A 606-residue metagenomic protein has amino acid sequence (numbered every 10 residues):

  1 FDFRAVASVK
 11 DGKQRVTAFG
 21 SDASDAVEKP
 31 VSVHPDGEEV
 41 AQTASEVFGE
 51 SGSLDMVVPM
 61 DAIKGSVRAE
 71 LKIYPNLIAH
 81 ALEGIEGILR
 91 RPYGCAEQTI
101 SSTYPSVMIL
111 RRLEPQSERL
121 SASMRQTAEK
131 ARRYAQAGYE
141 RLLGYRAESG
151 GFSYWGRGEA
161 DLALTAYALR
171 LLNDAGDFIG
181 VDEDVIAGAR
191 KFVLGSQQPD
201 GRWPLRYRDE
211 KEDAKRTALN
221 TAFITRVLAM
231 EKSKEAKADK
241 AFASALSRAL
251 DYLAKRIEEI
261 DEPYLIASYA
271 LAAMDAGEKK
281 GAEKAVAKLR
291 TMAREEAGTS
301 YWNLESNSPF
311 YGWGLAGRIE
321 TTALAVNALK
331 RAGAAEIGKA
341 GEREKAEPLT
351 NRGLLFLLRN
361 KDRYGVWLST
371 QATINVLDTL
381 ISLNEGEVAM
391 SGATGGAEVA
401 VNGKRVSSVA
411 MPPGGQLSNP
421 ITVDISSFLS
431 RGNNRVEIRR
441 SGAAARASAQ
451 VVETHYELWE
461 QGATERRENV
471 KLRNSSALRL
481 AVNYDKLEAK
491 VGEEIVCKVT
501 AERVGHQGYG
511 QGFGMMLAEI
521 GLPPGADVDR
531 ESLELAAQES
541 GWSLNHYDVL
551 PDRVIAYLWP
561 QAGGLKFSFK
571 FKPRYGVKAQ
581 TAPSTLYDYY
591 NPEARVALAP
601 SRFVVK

Functional and structural regions predicted by a protein language model:
F1-G12, V16-A26, M56-D61, K211-A214 (+1 more regions): Long, domain-scale non-catalytic interaction/scaffolding regions in large secretory-pathway and trafficking proteins
D2, A7-A214, A222, V227 (+6 more regions): Extended, solvent-exposed functional surface patches
